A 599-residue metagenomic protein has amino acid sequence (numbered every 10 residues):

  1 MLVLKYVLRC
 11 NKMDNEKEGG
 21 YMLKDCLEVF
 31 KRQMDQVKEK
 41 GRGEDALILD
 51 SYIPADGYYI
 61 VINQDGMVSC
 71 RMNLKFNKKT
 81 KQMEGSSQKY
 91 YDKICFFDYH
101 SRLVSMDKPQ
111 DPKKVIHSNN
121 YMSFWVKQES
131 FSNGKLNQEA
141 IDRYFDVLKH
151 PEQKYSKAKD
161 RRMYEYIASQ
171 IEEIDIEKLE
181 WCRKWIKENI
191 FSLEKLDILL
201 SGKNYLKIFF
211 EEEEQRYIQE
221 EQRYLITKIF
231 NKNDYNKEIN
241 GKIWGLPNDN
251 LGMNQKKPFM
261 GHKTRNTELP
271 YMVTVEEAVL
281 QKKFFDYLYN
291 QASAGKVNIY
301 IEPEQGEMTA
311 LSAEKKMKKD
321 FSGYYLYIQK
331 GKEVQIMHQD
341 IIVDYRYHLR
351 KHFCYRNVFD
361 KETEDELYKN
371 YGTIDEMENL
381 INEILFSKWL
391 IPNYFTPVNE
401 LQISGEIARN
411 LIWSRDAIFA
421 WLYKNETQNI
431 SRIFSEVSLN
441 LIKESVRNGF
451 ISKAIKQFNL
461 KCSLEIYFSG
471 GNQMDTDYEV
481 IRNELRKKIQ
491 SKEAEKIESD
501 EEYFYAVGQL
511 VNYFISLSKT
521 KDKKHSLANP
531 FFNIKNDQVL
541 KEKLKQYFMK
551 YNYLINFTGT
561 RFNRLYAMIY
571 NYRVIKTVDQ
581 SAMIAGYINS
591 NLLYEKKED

Functional and structural regions predicted by a protein language model:
L2-E177, E333-D599: Long, contiguous all-alpha helical interaction modules
L4, E16, E152-H338: Basic, glycine-/proline-tolerant helical and adjacent loop/strand elements that line or dock onto nucleic-acid
